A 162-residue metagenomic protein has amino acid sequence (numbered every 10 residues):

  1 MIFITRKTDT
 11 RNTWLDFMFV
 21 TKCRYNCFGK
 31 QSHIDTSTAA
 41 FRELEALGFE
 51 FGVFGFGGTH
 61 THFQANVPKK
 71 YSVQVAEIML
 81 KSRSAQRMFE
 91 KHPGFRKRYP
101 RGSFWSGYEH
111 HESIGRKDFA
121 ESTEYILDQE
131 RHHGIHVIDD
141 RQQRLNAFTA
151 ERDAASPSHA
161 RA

Functional and structural regions predicted by a protein language model:
M1-A162: Basic nucleic-acid-binding interfaces
